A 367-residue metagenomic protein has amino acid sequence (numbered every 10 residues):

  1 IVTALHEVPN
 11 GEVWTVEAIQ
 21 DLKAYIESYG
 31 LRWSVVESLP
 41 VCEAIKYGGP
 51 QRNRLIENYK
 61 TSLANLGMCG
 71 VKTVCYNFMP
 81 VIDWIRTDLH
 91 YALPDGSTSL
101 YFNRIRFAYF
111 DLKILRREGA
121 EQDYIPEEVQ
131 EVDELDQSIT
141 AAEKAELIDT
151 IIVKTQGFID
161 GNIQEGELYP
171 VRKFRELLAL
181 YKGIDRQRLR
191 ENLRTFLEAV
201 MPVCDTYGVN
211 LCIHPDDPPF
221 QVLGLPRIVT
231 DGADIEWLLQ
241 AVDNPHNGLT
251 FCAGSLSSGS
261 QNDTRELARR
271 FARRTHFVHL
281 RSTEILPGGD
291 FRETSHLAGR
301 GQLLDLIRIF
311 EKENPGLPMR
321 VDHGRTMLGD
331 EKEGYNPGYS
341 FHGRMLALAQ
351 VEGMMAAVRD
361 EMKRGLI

Functional and structural regions predicted by a protein language model:
A4-Q20, L223: Glycine-rich, proline-tolerant flexible connector loops at the mouths of alpha/beta enzymes
E7, P40, P80-V81, P218: Conserved beta-strand edge residues that scaffold enzyme active sites
V13-S34: Glycine-rich, positively charged N-terminal anion/phosphate-binding segment
E27, A44-G48, N53-V74, I82-T87 (+7 more regions): Histidine-acidic metal/acid-base catalytic patches
L31-K46: A short glycine/small-residue-enriched secondary-structure motif
C75, P80-T98, N103-I105: Long, hydrophobic, well-ordered secondary-structure blocks that form the structural core and pocket-lining surfaces
Y101-P126: A gly/proline- and charged-residue-enriched helix-loop-helix capping module
